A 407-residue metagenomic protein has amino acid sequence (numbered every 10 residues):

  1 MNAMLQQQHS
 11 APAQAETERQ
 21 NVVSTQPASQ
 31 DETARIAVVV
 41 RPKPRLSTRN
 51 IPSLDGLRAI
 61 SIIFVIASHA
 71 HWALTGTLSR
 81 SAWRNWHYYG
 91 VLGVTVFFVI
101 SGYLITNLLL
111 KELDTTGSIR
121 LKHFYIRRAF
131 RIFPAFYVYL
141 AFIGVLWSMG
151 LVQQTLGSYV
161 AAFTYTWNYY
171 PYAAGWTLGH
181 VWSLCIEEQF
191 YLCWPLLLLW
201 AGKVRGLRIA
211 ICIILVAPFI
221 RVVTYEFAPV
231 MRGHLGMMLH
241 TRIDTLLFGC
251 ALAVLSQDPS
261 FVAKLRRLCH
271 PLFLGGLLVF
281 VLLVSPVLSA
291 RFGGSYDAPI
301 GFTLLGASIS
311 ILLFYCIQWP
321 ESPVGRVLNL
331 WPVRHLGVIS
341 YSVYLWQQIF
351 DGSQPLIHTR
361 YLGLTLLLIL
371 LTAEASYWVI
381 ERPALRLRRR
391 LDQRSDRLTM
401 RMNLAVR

Functional and structural regions predicted by a protein language model:
A11-P12, V23, P27, R35-S53 (+8 more regions): Alpha-helical transmembrane segments in multi-pass integral membrane proteins
D55, A59-I62, S101, F133-L140 (+5 more regions): Residues within membrane-spanning alpha-helices of integral membrane proteins, especially the hydrophobic core/packing
F98-L108: Central hydrophobic cores of alpha-helical transmembrane segments in multi-pass inner-membrane proteins across all
K122, I126-Y139, L198: Alpha-helical transmembrane segments of multi-pass membrane proteins
F133, L192, L207-C212, T303-L304 (+1 more regions): Hydrophobic alpha-helical transmembrane segments
G157-A174: Extracytosolic (periplasmic/ER-lumenal) interhelical loops and adjacent juxtamembrane/interface segments of multi-pass
A174-L198: Function-critical hydrophobic alpha-helical transmembrane segments in multi-pass membrane proteins
